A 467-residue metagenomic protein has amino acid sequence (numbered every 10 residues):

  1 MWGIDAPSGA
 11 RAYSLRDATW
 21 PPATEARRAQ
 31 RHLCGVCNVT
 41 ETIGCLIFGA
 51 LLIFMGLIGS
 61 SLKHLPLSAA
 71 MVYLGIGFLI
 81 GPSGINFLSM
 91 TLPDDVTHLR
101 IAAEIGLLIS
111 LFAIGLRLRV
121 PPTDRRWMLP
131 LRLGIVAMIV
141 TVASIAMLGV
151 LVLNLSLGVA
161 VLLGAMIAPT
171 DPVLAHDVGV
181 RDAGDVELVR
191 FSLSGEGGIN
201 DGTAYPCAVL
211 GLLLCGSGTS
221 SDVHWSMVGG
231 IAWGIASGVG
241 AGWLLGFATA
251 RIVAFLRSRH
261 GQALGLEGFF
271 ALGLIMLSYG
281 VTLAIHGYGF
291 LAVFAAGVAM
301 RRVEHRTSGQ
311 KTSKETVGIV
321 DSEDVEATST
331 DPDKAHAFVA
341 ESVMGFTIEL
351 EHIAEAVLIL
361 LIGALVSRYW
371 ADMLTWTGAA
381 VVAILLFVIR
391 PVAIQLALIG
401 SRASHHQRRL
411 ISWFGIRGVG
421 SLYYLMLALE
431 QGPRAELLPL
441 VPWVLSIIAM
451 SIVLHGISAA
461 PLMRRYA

Functional and structural regions predicted by a protein language model:
I4-D5, T42: Absolute N-terminal positional cue centered near the fourth residue
R11, R16, R27-R31: Basic polycationic patches enriched in arginine
S14, H32-A467: Transmembrane helical cores of multi-pass secondary ion antiporters/exchangers
